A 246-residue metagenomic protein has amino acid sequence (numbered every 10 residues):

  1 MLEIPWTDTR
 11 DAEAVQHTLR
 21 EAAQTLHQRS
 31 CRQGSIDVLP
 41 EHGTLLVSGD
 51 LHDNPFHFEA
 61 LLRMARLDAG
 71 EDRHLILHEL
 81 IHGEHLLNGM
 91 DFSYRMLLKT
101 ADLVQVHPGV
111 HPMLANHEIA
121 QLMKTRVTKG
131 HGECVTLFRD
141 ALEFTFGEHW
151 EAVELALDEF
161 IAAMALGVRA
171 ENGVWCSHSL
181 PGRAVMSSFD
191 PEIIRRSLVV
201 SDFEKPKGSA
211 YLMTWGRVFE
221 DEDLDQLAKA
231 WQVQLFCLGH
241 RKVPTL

Functional and structural regions predicted by a protein language model:
M1-D91: N-terminal active-site segment of His-dependent metallophosphoesterases
E3-H17, R126-Q234: Active-site-proximal loop/helix segment associated with metal-binding centers of metalloenzymes
H42, E71-V174: Active-site neighborhood of divalent metal-dependent phosphoester bond hydrolases
V47-G49, H74-E79, H111-N116, C176-S179 (+2 more regions): Active-site neighborhood of phospho(di)ester-bond hydrolases with catalytic His/Asp-centered motifs
H52-E59, Y94, E151, L155 (+1 more regions): Conserved structured core elements
N54-P55, H82-H85, H117-M123, R169 (+3 more regions): Active-site environment of divalent metal-dependent phosphoester hydrolases
A60-A65, K99-L103, Q226-L227: A generic secondary-structure signal
